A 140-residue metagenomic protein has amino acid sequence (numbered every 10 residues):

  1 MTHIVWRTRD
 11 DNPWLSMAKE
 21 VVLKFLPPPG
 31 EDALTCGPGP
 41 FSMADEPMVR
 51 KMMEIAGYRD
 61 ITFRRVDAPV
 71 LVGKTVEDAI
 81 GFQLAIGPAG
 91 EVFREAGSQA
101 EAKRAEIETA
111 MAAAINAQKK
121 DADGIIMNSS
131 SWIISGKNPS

Functional and structural regions predicted by a protein language model:
M1-W6, F41, A110, A114 (+2 more regions): Amphipathic alpha-helical hairpins
T2-K74: Conserved catalytic/acceptor-binding region of the Class I
L15-V22, V49, M53, A79-Q83 (+2 more regions): Hydrophobic alpha-helical core bundles mediating ligand binding, dimerization, or RNAP-core interactions
P28-T35, S98-A102, N138-S140: Intrinsically disordered, low-complexity coil segments
P38-S42, A102, S131-S135: Amphipathic alpha-helical surface "interface" segments used for docking/oligomerization or membrane association within
A56-R59, V76-A89, M127-S140: Core SAM-dependent methyltransferase catalytic element
T62-D121: C-terminal helical/coil "lid" or tail adjacent to the Rossmann-like core of SAM-dependent
